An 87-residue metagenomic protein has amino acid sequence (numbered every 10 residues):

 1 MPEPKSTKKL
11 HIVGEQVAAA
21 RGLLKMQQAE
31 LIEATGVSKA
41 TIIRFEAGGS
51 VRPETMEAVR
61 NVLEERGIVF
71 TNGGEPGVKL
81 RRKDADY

Functional and structural regions predicted by a protein language model:
M1-K8, V69-Y87: N-terminal flexible/basic segments that precede or flank functional cores
L10-G14, L24, R52: Short, conserved glycine- and acidic-residue-centered signature motifs in active-site or ligand-binding loops
Q16-E30: Short basic helix-loop element that most often maps to the first helix and adjoining turn of HTH DNA-binding modules
V17, L31-I32, I42-F45: Conserved hydrophobic/aromatic packing and binding residues within compact polymer-binding modules
G22, E33, A47: Alpha-helical residues within the helix-turn-helix
G36-V51: Recognition helix of helix-turn-helix/homeodomain-like DNA-binding domains that insert into the DNA major groove
P53-T71: DNA major-groove recognition helix of helix-turn-helix/homeodomain DNA-binding modules
